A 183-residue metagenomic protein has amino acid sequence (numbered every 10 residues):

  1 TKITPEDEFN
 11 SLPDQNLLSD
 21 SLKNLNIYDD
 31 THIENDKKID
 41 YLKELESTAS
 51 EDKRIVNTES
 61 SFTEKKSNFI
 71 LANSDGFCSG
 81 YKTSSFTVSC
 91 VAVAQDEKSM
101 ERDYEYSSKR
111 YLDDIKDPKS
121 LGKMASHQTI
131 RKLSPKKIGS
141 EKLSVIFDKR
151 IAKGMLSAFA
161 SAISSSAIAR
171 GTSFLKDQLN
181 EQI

Functional and structural regions predicted by a protein language model:
T1-I183: Active-site bordering "gate/hinge" segments that shape substrate access to catalytic or cofactor-binding pockets
